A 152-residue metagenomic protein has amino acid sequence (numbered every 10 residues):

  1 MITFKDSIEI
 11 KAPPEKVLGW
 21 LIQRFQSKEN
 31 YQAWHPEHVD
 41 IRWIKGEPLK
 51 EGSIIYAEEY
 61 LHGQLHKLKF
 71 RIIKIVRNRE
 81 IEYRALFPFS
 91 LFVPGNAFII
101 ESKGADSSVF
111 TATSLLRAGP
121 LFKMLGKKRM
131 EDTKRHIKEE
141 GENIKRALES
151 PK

Functional and structural regions predicted by a protein language model:
M1-K45: Hydrophobic ligand-binding cavity/cleft-lining segments
T3-K5, L65-K69, F92-A97: Short, surface-exposed coil-to-beta transition loops
E9, I73-K74, E101-S102: Well-ordered beta-strand positions
P13, R77-N78, K103-S107: Short strand-connecting beta-turns/loops that link adjacent beta-strands
V17-R24, Y31, I55-A57, I72 (+3 more regions): Hydrophobic pocket/interface hotspot
D40-P88, E139-K152: Glycine-rich portal/gate segments that line the openings of hydrophobic small-molecule binding cavities
R84-R135, E139, R146: Beta-strand/loop substructures that line and gate deep hydrophobic ligand-binding cavities in soluble
